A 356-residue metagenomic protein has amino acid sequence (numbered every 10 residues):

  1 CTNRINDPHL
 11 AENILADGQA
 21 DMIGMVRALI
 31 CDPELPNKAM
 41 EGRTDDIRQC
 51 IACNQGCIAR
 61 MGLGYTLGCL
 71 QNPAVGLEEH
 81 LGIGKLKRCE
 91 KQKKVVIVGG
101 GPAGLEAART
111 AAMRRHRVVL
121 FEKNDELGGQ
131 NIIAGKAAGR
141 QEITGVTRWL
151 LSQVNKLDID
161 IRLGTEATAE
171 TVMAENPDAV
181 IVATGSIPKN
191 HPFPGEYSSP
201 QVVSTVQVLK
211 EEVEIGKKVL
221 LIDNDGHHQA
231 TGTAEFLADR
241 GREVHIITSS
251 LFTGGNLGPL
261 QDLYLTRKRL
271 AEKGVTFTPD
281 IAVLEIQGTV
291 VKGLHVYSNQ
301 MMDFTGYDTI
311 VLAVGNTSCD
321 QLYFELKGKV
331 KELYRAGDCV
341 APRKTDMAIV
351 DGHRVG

Functional and structural regions predicted by a protein language model:
C1-V98, P102, E106-M113, R117-V118 (+2 more regions): Flavin-dependent oxidoreductase catalytic cores
T2-N3, D17, I23-A28, C53 (+16 more regions): Generic beta-strand/beta-sheet core signal
G18, M40-R43, K136-R140, V180 (+3 more regions): Short, hinge-like loop/turn segments at secondary-structure boundaries
P33, R60, E79, K189-P192 (+5 more regions): Glycine/Thr-rich phosphate-binding loops of Rossmann-like dinucleotide-binding domains
P73-R88, L150-N155, I161-L163, E170 (+3 more regions): Glycine-rich dinucleotide-binding loop and its adjacent helix/turn
V96-G164, L221-L265, T276, K331-V340: Beta1-alpha1 glycine-rich phosphate/pyrophosphate-binding loop at the start of Rossmann-like nucleotide-binding domains
T144-K189, Q207, I215, D239-E325: A Rossmann-like FAD-binding core segment of flavoenzymes
D346-G356: An active-site-proximal "capping" alpha-helix that borders the catalytic cofactor pocket
